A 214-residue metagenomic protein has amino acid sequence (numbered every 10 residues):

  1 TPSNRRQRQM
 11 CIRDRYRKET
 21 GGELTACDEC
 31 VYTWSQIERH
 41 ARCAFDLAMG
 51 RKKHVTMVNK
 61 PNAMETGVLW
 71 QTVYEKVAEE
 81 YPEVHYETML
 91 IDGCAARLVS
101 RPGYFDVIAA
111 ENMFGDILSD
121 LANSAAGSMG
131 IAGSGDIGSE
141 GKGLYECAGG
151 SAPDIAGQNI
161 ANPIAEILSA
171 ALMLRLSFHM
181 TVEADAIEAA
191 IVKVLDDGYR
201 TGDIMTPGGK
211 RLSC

Functional and structural regions predicted by a protein language model:
T1-R8, I12: Single conserved hydrophobic/aromatic residue that forms the stacking wall/gate of nucleotide- or nucleobase-binding
I12, N59, N162: Short beta-strand/turn micro-motifs composed of small residues that flank or help shape donor/cofactor-binding pockets
Y16-G22, T72-V77, A126-G135: A glycine- and small-aliphatic-rich helix-loop capping segment at beta-alpha/alpha-beta transitions that lines
T20-D92: Glycine-rich phosphate/diphosphate-binding loop of Rossmann-like nucleotide-binding domains
V31-E38, R42, M64, V68 (+3 more regions): Electropositive phosphate-/nucleotide-binding environments in soluble metabolic enzymes
R51-K60, Y81-M89, H179-E188, V194-P207: Flexible, glycine/charged-enriched surface loops at secondary-structure junctions
E65-E75, V99-F105, N123, D197-R200 (+1 more regions): Short glycine/threonine-rich loop-to-helix capping motif typified by GTGT followed within a few residues by an Asp-Pro
L98-Y199: Glycine-rich phosphate/nucleotide-binding loop
